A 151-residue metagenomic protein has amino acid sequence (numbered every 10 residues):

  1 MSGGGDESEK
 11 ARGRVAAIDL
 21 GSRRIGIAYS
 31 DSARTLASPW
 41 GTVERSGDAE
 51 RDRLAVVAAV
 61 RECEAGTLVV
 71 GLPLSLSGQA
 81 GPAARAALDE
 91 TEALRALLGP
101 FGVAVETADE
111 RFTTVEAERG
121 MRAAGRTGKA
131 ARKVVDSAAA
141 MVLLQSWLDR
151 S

Functional and structural regions predicted by a protein language model:
M1-A16, R23-S151: Phosphate- and other anionic-substrate recognition elements at nucleic-acid/protein interfaces
